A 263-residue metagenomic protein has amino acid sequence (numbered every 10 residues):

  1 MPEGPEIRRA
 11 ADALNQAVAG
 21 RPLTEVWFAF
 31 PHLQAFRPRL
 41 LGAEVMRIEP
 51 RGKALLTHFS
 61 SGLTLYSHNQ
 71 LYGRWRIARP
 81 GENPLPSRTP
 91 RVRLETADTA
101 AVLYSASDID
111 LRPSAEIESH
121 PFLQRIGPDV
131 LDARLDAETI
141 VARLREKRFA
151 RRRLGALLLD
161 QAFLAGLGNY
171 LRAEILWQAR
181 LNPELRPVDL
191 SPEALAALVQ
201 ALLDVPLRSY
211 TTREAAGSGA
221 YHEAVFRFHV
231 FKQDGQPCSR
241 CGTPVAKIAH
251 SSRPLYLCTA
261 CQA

Functional and structural regions predicted by a protein language model:
M1-G4, R8, V130, R134 (+2 more regions): Generic detection of long, well-ordered alpha-helical segments
M1-R112: Gly/Gly-Pro- and Ser/Thr-rich, intrinsically disordered tail segments characteristic of DNA damage-repair and tolerance
I7-A10, V18-A19, P121, L202 (+1 more regions): Short acidic/polar alpha-helix capping motifs at helix-coil junctions
P22-R39, E49, A54, R143-A263: Basic, nucleic-acid-binding surfaces and adjacent catalytic neighborhoods in DNA/RNA-processing proteins
S60-S61, S67, S87, S105-S107 (+7 more regions): Generic serine detector
L65-G166, L171-Q178: Phosphate/anion-contacting hairpin/loop surfaces
